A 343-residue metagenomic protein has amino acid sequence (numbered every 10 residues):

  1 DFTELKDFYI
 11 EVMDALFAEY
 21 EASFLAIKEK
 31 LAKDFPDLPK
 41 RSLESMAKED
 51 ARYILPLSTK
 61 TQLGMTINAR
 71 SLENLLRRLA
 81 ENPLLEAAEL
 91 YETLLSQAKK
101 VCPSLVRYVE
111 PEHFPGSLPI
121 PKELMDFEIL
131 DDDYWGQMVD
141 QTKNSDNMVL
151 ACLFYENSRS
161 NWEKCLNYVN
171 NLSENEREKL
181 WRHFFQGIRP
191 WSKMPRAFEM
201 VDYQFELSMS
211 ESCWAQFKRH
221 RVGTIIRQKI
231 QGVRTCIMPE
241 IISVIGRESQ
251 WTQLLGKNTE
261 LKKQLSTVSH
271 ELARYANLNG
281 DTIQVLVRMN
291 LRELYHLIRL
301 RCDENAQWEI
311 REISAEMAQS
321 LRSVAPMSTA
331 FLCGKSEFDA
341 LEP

Functional and structural regions predicted by a protein language model:
D1-P343: A conserved ligand/cofactor-binding region detector
